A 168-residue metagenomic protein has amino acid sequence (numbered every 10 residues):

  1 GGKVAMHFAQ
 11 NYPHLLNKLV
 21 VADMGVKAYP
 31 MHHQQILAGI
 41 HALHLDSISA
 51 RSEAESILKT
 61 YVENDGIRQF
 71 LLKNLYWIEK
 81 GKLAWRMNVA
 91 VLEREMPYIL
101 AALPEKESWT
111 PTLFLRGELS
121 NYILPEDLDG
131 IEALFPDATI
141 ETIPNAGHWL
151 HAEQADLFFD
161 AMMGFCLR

Functional and structural regions predicted by a protein language model:
G1, A5: Gly/Ala-rich beta-loop-alpha elbow adjacent to hydrolase catalytic centers
M6, S56, D129: Active-site phosphate/pyrophosphate- and oxyanion-stabilizing loops and adjacent acidic/basic residues in soluble
M6-A50: Flexible "cap/lid" loop of the alpha/beta hydrolase fold
M24, G117, N145: Cofactor-binding loop segments of dinucleotide-utilizing enzymes, especially the Rossmann-like FAD- and NAD(P)+-binding
M31, D46-L103: Conserved alpha/beta-hydrolase catalytic His-Asp/Glu region
M31-Q35, E126, E153-L157: Generic recognition of short, well-ordered alpha-helical segments
E79-L134, T139-T142: Conserved serine/cysteine hydrolase catalytic core
D137-R168: Catalytic active-site module of serine/aspartate enzymes centered on a nucleophile-bearing elbow/loop
